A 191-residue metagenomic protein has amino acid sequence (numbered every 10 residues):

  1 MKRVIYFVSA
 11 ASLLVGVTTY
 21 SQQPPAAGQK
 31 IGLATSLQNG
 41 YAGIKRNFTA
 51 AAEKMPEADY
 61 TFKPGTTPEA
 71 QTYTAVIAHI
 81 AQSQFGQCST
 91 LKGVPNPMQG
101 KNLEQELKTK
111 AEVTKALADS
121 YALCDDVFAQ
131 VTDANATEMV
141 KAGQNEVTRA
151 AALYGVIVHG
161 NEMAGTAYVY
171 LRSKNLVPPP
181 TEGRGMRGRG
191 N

Functional and structural regions predicted by a protein language model:
M1-S9: Bacterial N-terminal signal peptides that target proteins for export
V8-G16: Bacterial N-terminal signal peptides
T18-K30: Cleaved targeting-peptide boundary
Q29-Y41: N-terminal beta-strand motif that seeds the catalytic metal site of vicinal oxygen chelate
Q38-T49, T61-N102, K141-N191: Short, contiguous alpha-helical
N47, A51-A52, C88, L123-F128: Well-ordered alpha-helical scaffold segments within catalytic/enzyme domains
E53-T61, F128-T137, S173-P179: Surface-exposed helix-capping loop/turn segments at secondary-structure junctions
Q105-V140, V147-M163: Acidic/histidine-rich alpha-helical segments that form the ligand environment of transition-metal centers
